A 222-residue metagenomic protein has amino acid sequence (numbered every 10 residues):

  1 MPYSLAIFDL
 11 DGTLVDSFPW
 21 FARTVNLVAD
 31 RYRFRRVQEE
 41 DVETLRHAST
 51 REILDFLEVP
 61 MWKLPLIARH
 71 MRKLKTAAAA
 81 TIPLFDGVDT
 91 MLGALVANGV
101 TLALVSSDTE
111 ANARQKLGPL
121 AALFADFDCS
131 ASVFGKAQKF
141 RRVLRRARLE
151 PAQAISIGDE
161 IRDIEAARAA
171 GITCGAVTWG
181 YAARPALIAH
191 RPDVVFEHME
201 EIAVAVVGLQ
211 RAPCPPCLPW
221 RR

Functional and structural regions predicted by a protein language model:
M1-S4, G93-V96, E110-R222: Asp-based, Mg2+/Mn2+-dependent phosphohydrolase catalytic module
P2-D89, N98: N-terminal helical cap/lid subdomain that shapes the substrate entry/recognition surface in HAD-like hydrolases
D9, T13, S106, D159: Conserved G/P- and acidic residue-centered "switch" motifs that form tight phosphate/ATP-binding loops in soluble
L10, E39-V42, I53-F56, A77 (+6 more regions): Generic anion/oxyanion-binding catalytic loop in active/binding sites
D16, L104-S106, A176: Hydrophobic residues in well-ordered beta-strands that form the structural core
A77-Q115, A137-Q138: Short, acidic loop-to-helix structural element flanking the phosphoryl-transfer center in phosphate-processing enzymes
